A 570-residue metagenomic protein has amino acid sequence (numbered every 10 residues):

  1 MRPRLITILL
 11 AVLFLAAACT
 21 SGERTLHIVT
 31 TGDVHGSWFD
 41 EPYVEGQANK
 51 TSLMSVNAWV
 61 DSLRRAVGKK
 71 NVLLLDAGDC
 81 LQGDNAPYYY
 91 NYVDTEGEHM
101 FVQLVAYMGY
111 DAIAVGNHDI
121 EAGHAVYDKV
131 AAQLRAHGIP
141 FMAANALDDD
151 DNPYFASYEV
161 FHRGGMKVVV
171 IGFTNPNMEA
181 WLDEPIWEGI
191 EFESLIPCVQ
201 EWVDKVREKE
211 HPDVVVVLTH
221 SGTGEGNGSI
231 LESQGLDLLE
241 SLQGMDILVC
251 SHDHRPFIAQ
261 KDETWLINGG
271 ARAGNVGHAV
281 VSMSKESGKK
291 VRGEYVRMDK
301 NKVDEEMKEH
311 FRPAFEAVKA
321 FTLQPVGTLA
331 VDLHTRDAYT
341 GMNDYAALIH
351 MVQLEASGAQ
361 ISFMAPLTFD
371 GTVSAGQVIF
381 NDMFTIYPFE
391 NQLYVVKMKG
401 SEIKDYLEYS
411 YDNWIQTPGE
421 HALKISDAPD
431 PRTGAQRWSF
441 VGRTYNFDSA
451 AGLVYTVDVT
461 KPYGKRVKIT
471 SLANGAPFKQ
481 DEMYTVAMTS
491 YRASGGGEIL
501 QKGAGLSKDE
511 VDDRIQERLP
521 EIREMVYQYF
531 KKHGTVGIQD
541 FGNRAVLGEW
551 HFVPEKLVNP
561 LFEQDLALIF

Functional and structural regions predicted by a protein language model:
M1-I6: Bacterial N-terminal signal peptides that target proteins for export
T7-A17: Bacterial N-terminal signal peptides
C19-E306, H310, T340-V352, S362 (+1 more regions): Acidic, metal/ion-coordinating pockets
R24-H27, T31, G36-R65, Y107 (+3 more regions): Catalytic centers of hydrolytic enzymes
